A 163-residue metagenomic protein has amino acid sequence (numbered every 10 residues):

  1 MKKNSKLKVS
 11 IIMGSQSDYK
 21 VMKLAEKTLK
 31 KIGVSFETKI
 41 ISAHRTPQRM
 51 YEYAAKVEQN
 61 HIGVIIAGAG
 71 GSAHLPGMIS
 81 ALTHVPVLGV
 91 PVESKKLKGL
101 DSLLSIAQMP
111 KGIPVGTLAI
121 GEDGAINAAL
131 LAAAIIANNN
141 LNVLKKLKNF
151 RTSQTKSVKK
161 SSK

Functional and structural regions predicted by a protein language model:
K3, L7, M13-K20, L24 (+1 more regions): C-terminal binding/interaction regions
L7-R45: Glycine-rich phosphate/diphosphate-binding loop of Rossmann-like nucleotide-binding domains
K8-M13, E37-K39, I65-A67, L88 (+1 more regions): Short glycine-rich or small-residue beta-strand-to-loop segments that form or flank ligand, phosphate, metal/Fe-S
Q16, I41-A43, G70-G71, V92-K95 (+1 more regions): Short, ordered loop/turn segments at secondary-structure junctions
D18-M22, P47-M50, A69-M78, L97-L100 (+1 more regions): Short glycine/serine/threonine-rich phosphate/pyrophosphate-binding segments that cradle anionic phosphate groups
L24-K31, A55, L82-H84, A133-I135: Short, solvent-exposed amphipathic alpha-helical segments in soluble enzyme and RNA/protein-processing domains
T38-N60: N-terminal beta-loop-helix "entrance" segment that forms/cooperates in small-molecule cofactor or anionic ligand
Y53-P91, K95: Glycine-rich phosphate-binding loop
